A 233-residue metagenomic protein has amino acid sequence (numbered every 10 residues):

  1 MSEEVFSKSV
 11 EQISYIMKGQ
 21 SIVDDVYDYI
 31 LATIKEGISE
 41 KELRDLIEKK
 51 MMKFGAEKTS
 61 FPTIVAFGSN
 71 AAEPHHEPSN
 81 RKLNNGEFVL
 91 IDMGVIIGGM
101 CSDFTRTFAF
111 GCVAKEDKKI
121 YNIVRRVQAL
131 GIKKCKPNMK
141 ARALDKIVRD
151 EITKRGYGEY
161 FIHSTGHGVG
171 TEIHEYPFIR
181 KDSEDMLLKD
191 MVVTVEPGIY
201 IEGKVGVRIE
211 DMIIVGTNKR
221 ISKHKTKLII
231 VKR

Functional and structural regions predicted by a protein language model:
M1-R233: Active-site neighborhoods and metal-handling regions in enzymes and metal-associated proteins
